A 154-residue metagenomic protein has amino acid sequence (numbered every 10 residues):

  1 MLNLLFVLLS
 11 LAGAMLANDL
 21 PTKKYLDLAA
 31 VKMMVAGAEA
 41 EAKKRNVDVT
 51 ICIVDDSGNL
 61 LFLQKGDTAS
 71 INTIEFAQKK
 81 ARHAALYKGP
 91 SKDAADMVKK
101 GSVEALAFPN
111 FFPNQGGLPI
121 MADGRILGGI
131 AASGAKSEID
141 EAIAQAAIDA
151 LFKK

Functional and structural regions predicted by a protein language model:
L2-A14: Bacterial N-terminal signal peptides
A17-K154: Flexible, solvent-exposed loop/hinge segments and secondary-structure transition points
